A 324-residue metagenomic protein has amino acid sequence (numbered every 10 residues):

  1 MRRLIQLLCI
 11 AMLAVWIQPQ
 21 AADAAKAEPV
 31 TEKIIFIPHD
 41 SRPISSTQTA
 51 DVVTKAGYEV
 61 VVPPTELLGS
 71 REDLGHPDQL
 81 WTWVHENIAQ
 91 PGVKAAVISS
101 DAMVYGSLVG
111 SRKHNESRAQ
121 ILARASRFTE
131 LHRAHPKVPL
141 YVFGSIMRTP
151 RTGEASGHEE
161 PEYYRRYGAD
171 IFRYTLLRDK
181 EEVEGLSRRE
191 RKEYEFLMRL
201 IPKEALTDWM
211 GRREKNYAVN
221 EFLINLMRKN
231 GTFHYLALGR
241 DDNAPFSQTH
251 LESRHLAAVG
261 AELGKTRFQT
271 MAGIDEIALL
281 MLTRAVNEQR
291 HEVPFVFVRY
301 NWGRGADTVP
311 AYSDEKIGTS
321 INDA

Functional and structural regions predicted by a protein language model:
M1-L4: Positively charged n-region of N-terminal signal peptides that target proteins for export
L7-W16: Bacterial N-terminal signal peptides
Q20-D23: Sec/Tat signal peptide C-region and signal peptidase I cleavage site
A25-A324: An N-terminal assembly and electron-transfer interface module characteristic of large anaerobic redox and radical
